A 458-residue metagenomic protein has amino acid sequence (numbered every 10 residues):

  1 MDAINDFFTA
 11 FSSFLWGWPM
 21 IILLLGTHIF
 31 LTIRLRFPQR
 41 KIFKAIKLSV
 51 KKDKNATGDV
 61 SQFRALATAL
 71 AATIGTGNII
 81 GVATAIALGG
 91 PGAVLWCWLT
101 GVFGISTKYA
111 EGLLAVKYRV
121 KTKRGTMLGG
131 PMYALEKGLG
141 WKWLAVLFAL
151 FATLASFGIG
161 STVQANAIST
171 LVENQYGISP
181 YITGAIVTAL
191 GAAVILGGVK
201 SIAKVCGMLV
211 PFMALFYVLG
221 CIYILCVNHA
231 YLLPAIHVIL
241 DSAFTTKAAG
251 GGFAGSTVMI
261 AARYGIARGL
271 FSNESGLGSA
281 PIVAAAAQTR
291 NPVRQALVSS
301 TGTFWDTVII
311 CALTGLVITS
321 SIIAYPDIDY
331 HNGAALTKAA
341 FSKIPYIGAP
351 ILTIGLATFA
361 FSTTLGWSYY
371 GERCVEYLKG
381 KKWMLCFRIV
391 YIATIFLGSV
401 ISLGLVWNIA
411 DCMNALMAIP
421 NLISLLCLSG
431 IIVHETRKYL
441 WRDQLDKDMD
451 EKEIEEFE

Functional and structural regions predicted by a protein language model:
M1-T76, I86-A93, G104, F396 (+1 more regions): N-terminal alpha-helical transmembrane segments of multi-pass membrane transport and channel/translocase proteins
I4, L35-Q39, G77-V82, S156-I168 (+5 more regions): Transmembrane helix-loop junctions in multi-pass membrane proteins
I21-G26, S61-A69, W141-A155, A185-I186 (+5 more regions): Select transmembrane alpha-helical segments in multipass membrane proteins
L23-F30, R34-K47, N166-V172, S179-L240 (+2 more regions): Membrane-interface loop-to-helix entry segments
T27, L31-T32, T100-V194, I354-T364: Helix-loop-helix module between adjacent transmembrane segments
F37-S61, T84-I86, G90-V94, W98 (+5 more regions): Flexible loop linkers connecting adjacent transmembrane helices in multi-pass alpha-helical membrane transporters
A56-L88, L114-M132, E136-G138, L150-T153 (+2 more regions): Alpha-helical membrane segments and immediately flanking helix-loop junctions that form or couple to the substrate/ion
E111-Y118, G220-V238, T246, G250-F253 (+4 more regions): Extracellular/periplasmic helix-exit of transmembrane alpha-helices
